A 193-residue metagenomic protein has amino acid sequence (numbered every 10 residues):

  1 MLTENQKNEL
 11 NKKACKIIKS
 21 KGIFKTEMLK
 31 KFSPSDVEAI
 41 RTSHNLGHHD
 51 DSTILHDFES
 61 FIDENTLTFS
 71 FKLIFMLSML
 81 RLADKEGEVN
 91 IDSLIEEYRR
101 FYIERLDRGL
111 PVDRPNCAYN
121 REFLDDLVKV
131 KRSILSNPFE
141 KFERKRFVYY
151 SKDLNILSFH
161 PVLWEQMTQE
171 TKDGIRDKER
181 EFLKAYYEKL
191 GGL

Functional and structural regions predicted by a protein language model:
M1-L193: Intrinsically disordered, charged low-complexity linkers and terminal tails that flank or connect structured domains
